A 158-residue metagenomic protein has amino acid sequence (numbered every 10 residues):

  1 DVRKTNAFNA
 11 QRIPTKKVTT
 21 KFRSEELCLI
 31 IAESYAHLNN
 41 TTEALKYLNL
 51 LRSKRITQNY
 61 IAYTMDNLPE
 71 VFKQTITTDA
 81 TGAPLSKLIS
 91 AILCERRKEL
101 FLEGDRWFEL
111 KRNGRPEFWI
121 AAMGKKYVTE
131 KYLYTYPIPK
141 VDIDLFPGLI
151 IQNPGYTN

Functional and structural regions predicted by a protein language model:
D1-N158: Acidic/polar-rich alpha-helix caps and helix-coil junctions
